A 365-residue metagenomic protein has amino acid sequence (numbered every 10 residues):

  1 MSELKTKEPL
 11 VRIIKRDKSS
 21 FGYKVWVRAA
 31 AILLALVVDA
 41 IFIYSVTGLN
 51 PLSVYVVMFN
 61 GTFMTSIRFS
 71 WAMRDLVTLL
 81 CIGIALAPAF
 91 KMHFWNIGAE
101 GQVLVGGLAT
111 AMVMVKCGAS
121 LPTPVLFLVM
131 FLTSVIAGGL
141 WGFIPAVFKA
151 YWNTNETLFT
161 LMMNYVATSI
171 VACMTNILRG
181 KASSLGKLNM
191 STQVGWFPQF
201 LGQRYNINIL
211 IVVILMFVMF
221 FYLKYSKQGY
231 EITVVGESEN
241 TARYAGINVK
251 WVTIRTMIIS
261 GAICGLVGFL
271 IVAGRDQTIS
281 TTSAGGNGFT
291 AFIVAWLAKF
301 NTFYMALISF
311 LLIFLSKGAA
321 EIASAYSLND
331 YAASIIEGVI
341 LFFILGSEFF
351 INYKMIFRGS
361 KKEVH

Functional and structural regions predicted by a protein language model:
M1-I32, V38, S45, E237 (+2 more regions): Cytosolic-side transmembrane-helix boundaries in multi-pass membrane proteins
K18-W26, F90-G98, P122-P124, L128-N189 (+3 more regions): Short loop segments and helix-boundary regions at transmembrane helix junctions of multi-pass inner-membrane proteins
I41-S45, S53, V57, T62-C117 (+5 more regions): Single transmembrane alpha-helix segments in multi-pass membrane proteins
G48-S53, F90-G107, A150-F159, E231 (+4 more regions): Short, non-helical or kinked segments that cap or interrupt transmembrane helices
E156-L158, Y205-I211, T253, S283-N287 (+1 more regions): Loop-to-transmembrane alpha-helix initiation sites
E156-Y225, T278, G359, E363-V364: Transmembrane helix-bundle core of multi-pass membrane transporters and related energy-transducing complexes
G202-T278, T302-F303: Helix-loop-helix "hairpin" substructures at the membrane interface of multi-pass membrane proteins
I258-C264, L270-G338: Transmembrane alpha-helical segments in multi-pass inner-membrane proteins
